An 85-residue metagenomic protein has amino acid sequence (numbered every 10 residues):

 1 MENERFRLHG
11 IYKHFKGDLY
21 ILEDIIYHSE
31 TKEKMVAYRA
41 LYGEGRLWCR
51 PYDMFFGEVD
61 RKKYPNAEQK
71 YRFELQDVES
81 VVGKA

Functional and structural regions predicted by a protein language model:
M1-A85: Mixed-charge, low-complexity intrinsically disordered regions
